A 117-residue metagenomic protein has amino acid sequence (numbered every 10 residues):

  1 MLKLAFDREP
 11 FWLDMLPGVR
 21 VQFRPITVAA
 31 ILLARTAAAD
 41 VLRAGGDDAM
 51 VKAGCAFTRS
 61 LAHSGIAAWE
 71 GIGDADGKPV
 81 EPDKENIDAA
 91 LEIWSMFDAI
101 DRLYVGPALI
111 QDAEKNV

Functional and structural regions predicted by a protein language model:
M1-E9: Extended acidic low-complexity intrinsically disordered regions
R8-L16: Short acidic-hydrophobic surface loop/beta-edge motif
V19-V117: Short, surface-exposed, charged amphipathic helix/loop patches that serve as local interaction elements
